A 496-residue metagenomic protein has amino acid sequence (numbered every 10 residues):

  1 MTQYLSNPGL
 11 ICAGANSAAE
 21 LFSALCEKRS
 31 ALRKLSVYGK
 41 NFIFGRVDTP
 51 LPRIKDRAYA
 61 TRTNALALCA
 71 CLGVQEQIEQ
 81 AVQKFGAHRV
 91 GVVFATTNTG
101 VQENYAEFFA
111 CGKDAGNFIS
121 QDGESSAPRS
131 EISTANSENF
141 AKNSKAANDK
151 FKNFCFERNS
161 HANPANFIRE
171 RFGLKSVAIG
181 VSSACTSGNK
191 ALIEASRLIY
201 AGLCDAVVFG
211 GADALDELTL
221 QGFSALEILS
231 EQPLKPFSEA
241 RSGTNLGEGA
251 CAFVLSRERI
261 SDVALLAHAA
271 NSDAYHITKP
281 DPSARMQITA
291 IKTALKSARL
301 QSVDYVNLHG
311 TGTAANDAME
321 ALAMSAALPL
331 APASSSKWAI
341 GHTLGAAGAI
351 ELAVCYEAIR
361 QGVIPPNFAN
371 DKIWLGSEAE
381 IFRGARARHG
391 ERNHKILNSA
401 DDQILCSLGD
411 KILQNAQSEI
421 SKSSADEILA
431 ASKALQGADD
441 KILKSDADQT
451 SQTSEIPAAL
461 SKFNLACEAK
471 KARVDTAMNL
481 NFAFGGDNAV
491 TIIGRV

Functional and structural regions predicted by a protein language model:
T2-C12, A18-F44, L229, P233-L300 (+1 more regions): Condensing-enzyme catalytic core mediating Claisen C-C bond formation in acyl metabolism
L5, R29, R33-I119, N143-V177 (+2 more regions): Conserved beta-ketoacyl condensing-enzyme motif
A19-E20, Y105-D114, N148-D149, F156 (+6 more regions): A glycine- and small-aliphatic-rich helix-loop capping segment at beta-alpha/alpha-beta transitions that lines
R53-L72, N153-R158, A178-K190, S238-C251 (+3 more regions): Active-site pocket-shaping loop/turn-to-helix segments
C71, H161-P164, F172, A178-G211 (+4 more regions): Active-site-proximal alpha-helical scaffold in enzymes
Q80-Q83, A106-F154, A369-S461: Intrinsically disordered, low-complexity terminal tails and inter-domain linkers enriched for S/T/G/P/D/E
N148, I193, R197, L215-S261 (+1 more regions): Glycine-/small-residue-rich "gating" segment that lines the acyl/pantetheine channel and substrate pocket
D205-A225, S230-L234, R241, H268-P282 (+3 more regions): Acyl-CoA/ACP chain-elongation machinery
